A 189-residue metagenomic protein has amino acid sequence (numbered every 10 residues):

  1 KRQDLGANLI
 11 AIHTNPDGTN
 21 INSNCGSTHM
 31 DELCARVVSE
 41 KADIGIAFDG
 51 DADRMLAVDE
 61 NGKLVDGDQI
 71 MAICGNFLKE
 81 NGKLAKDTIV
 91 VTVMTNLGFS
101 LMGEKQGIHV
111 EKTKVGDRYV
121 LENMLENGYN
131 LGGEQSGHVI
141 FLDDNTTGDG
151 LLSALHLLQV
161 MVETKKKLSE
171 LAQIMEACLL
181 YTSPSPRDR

Functional and structural regions predicted by a protein language model:
K1-T164, L171: Phosphate-binding chemistry for phosphorylated carbohydrates and sugar-nucleotides
K166-L180: Mid-to-C-terminal polyanion-binding domains and interfaces
Y181-D188: Conserved small/polar residues in nucleotide/adenosyl-binding loops
